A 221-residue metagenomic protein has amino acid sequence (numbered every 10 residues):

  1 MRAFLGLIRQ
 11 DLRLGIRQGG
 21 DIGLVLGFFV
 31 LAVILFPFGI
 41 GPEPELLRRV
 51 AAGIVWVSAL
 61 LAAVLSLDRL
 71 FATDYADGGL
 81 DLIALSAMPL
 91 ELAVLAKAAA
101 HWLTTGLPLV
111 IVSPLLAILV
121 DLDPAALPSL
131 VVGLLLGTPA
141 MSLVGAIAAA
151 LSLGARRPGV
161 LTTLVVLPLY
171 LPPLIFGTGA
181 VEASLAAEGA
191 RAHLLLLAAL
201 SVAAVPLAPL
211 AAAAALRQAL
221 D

Functional and structural regions predicted by a protein language model:
M1-V25: Aromatic- and glycine-rich beta-strand/loop motifs that create alpha-glucan
G19-G41, V57-A59, V165, L169-F176 (+1 more regions): Hydrophobic alpha-helical transmembrane segments of multi-pass membrane transport/permease proteins
A51-L67, F71: Long, hydrophobic alpha-helical segments
V64-A84: Transmembrane helix boundary and interhelical loop/hinge segments in multi-pass membrane proteins
M88-W102, S129, T162-L164: Membrane-interface alpha-helices at helix entry/exit sites of multi-pass transporters
L95-V120, A140, V144, G177-T178: Hydrophobic alpha-helical transmembrane segments that constitute the membrane-spanning cores of multi-pass membrane
P128, G133-L167, R217-D221: A structural motif at transmembrane helix-loop-helix junctions in multipass membrane proteins
V205-D221: Junction motif at the cytosolic side of a transmembrane helix
